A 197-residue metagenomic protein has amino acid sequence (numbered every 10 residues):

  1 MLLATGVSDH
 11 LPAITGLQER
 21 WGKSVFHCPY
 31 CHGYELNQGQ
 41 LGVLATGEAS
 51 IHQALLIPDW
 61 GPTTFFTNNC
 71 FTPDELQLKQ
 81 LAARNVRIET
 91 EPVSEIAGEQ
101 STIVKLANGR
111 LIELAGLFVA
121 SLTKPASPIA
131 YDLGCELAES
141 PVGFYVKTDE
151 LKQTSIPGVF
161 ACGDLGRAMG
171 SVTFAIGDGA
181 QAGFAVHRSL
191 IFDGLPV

Functional and structural regions predicted by a protein language model:
M1, G61-F144, I191-V197: A Rossmann-like FAD-binding core segment of flavoenzymes
S8, A13, E19-E35, T123-M169: FAD-site-proximal beta/loop scaffold in flavoenzymes
Y30, T46, N68-C70, D164: Cofactor-binding loop segments of dinucleotide-utilizing enzymes, especially the Rossmann-like FAD- and NAD(P)+-binding
Q38-W60: Rossmann-like NAD(P)H-binding beta-loop-alpha module
I51-A54, C162-V197: A conserved FAD-binding loop/helix module that cradles the flavin
